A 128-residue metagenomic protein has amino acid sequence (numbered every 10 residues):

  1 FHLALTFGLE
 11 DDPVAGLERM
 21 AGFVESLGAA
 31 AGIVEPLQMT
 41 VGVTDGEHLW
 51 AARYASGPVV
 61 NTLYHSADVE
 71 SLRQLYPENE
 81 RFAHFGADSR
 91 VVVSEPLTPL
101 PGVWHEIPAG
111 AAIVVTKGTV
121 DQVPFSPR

Functional and structural regions predicted by a protein language model:
F1-R128: Conserved short alpha-helical segments that host acidic/polar catalytic motifs at enzyme active sites
